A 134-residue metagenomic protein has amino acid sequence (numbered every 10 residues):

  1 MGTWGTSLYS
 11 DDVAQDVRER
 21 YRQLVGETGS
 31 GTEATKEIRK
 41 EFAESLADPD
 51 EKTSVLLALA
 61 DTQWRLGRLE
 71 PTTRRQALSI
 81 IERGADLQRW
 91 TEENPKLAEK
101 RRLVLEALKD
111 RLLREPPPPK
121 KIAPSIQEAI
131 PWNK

Functional and structural regions predicted by a protein language model:
M1-F42: Short terminal alpha-helical segments
G2, E51-R65, A98-E106: Amphipathic alpha-helical elements of HEAT/ARM-like alpha-solenoid repeat scaffolds that form extended
L24, T62-L66, E115: Residue-level signature of the C-terminal ends
E41-P49, G84-P95: Helix-loop junctions that connect tandem helical modules in alpha-solenoid scaffolds
R68-L78: Amphipathic alpha-helical scaffolding segments comprising HEAT/armadillo-like alpha-solenoid repeats
T91-K120: Eukaryote-biased recognition of C-terminal alpha-helical segments
K134: Short beta-strand-centered aromatic/proline hotspots
